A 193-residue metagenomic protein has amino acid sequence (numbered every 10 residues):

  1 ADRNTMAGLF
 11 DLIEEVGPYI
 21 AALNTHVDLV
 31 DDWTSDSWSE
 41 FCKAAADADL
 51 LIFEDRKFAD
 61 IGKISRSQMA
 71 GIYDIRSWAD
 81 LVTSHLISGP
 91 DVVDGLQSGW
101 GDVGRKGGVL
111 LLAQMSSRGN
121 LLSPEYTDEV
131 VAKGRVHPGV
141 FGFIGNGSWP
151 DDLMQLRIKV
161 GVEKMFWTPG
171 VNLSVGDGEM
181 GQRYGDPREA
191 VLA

Functional and structural regions predicted by a protein language model:
A1-F53, D60, L121-G142, D151 (+3 more regions): Conserved N-terminal beta1-alpha1 strand-loop-helix module at the mouth
R3, E54, L110-A113, T168: Structural beta-sheet core signal
A45-A46, G104, K159, A190: A generic structural signal for well-ordered alpha-helical segments
A59-M165, N172-G176: Conserved anion-binding
T168-G170, V191: Short leucine-rich amphipathic alpha-helical surface patches
